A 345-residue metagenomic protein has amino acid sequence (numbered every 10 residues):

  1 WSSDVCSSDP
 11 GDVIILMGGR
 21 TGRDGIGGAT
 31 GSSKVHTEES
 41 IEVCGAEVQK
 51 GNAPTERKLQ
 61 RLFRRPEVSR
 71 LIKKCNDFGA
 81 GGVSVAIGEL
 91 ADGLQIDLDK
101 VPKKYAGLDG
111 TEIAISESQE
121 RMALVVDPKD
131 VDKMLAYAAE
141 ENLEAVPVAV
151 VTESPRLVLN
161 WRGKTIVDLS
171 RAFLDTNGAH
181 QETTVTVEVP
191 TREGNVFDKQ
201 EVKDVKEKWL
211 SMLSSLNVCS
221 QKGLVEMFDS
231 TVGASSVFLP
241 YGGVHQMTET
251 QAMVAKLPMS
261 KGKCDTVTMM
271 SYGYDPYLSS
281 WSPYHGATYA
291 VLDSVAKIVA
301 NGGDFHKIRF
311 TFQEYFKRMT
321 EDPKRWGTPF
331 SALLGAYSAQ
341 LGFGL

Functional and structural regions predicted by a protein language model:
S3, S8-L345: Glycine/proline-enriched, intrinsically flexible loops and inter-domain linkers
